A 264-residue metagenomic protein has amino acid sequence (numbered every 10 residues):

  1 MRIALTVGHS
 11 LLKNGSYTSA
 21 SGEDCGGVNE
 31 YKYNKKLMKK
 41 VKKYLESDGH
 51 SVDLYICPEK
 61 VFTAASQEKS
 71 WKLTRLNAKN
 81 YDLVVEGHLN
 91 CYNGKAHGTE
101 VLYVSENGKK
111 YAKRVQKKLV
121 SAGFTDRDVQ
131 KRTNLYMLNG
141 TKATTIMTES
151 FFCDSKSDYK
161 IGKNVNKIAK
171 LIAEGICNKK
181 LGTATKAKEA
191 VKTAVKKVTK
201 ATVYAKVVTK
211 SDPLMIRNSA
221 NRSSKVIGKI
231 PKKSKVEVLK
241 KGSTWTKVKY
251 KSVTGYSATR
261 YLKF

Functional and structural regions predicted by a protein language model:
M1-K69: Active-site histidine-acidic residue metal-binding/catalytic motifs, centered on HxH/HExxH-like signatures
A4-T6, T74-N90, D128-K186: Active-site-adjacent mobile loop/cap segments within catalytic or ligand-binding domains
S10-N29, N90-R114: A short, glycine/acidic-enriched catalytic loop
P58-Q67, G123-G140: Short catalytic/ligand-gating loop segments at beta-alpha or beta-beta junctions within enzyme catalytic domains
N107-Q130: Active-site-adjacent substrate-binding region of metalloamidase/peptidase-like peptide-processing proteins
A187-M215, G228-K232, K240-G242, K263-F264: SH3-family beta-barrel domains
K233, T246-Y250: SH3/SH3-like beta-barrel fold
K251-L262: A short macromolecule-binding patch
